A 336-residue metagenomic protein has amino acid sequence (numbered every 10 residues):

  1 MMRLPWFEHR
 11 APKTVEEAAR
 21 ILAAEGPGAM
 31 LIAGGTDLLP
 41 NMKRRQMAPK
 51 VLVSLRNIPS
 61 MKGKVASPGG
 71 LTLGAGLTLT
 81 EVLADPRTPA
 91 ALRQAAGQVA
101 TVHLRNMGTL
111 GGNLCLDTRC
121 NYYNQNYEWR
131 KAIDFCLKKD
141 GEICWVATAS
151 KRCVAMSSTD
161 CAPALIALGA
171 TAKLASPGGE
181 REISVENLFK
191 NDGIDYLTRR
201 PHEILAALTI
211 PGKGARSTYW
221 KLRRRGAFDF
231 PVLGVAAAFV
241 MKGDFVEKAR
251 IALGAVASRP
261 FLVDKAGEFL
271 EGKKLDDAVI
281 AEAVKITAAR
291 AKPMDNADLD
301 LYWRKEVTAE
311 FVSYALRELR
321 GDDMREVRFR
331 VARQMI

Functional and structural regions predicted by a protein language model:
M1-I336: C-terminal structural segment of proteins
